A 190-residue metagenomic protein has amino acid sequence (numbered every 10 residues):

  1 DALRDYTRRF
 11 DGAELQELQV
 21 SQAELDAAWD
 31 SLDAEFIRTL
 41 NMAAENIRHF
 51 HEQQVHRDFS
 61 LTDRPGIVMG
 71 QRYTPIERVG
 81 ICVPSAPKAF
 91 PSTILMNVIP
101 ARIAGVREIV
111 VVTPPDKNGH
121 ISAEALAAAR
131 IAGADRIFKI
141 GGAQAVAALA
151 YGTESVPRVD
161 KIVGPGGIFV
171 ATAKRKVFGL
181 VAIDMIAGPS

Functional and structural regions predicted by a protein language model:
D1-E77: N-terminal Rossmann-like NAD(P)+-binding subdomain of aldehyde/semialdehyde dehydrogenases
L3, W29, D33-I47, R72 (+8 more regions): Generic structural signal for well-ordered, non-membrane alpha-helical segments in soluble metabolic enzymes
D5, T39-M42, N46-H49, R78 (+5 more regions): Alpha-helical scaffold segments in soluble metabolic enzymes
G12, V20, D63, M69-Q71 (+6 more regions): Generic structural "secondary-structure junction" signal
L15, V20-L25, D30, A34 (+7 more regions): Short capping/connector residues at structural and topological boundaries
L61-A127: Conserved small-residue-rich beta-alpha loop and adjacent elements that most often cradle the phosphate/pyrophosphate
G105, A132-G133: Short, structured coil segments at secondary-structure junctions
G133-S190: Conserved NAD(P)+-binding/catalytic subdomain of aldehyde/semialdehyde dehydrogenases
